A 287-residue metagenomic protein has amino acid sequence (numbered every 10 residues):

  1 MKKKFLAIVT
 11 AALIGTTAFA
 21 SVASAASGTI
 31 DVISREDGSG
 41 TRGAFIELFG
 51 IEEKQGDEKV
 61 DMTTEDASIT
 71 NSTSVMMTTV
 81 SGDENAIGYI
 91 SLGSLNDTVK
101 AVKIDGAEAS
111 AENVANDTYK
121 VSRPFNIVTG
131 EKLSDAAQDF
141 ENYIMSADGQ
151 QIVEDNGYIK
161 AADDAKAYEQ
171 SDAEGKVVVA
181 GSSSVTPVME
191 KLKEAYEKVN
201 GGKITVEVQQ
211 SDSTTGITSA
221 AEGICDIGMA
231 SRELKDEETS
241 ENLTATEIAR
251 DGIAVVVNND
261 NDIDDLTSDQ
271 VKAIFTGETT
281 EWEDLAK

Functional and structural regions predicted by a protein language model:
M1-T10: Positively charged n-region of N-terminal signal peptides that target proteins for export
T10, F19-K287: Exported/periplasmic ABC-transporter solute-binding proteins
